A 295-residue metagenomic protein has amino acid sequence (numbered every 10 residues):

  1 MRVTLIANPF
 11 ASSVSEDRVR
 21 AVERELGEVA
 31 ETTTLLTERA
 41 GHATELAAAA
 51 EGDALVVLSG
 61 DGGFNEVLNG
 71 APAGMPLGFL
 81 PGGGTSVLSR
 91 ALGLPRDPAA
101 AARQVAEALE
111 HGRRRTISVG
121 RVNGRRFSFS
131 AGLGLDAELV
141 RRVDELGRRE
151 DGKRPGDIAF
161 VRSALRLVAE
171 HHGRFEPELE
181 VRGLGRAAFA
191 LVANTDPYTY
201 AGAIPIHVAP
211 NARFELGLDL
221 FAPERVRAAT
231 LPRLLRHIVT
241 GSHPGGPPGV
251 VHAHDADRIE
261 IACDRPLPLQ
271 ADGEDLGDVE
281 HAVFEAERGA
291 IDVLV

Functional and structural regions predicted by a protein language model:
M1-L58, N65, A99-R103, V293: ATP/NTP phosphate-donor binding region
I6-A7, T37, A71-P76, G82-F189: Catalytic core of DAGKc-family lipid kinases
P9, L58-G60, L80-G83, N194: Glycine-rich beta-strand-to-loop/alpha-helix junction loops that act as flexible
A43, G62-V67, V87, I117: Short glycine/serine/threonine-rich phosphate/pyrophosphate-binding segments that cradle anionic phosphate groups
R125-G134, E138, G185-N194, Y198-Y200 (+4 more regions): Short hydrophobic-aromatic micro-motifs
G147-A159, Y198-R227: Gly/Ser/Thr-rich active-site loops/lids in small-molecule metabolic enzymes that frequently grip phosphoryl groups
E170-F214: Oxyanion-binding "anion nests"
R182-L184, E215, A222-V295: ATP/nucleoside-binding phosphotransfer catalytic cores, i.e., glycine-rich phosphate-binding loops
